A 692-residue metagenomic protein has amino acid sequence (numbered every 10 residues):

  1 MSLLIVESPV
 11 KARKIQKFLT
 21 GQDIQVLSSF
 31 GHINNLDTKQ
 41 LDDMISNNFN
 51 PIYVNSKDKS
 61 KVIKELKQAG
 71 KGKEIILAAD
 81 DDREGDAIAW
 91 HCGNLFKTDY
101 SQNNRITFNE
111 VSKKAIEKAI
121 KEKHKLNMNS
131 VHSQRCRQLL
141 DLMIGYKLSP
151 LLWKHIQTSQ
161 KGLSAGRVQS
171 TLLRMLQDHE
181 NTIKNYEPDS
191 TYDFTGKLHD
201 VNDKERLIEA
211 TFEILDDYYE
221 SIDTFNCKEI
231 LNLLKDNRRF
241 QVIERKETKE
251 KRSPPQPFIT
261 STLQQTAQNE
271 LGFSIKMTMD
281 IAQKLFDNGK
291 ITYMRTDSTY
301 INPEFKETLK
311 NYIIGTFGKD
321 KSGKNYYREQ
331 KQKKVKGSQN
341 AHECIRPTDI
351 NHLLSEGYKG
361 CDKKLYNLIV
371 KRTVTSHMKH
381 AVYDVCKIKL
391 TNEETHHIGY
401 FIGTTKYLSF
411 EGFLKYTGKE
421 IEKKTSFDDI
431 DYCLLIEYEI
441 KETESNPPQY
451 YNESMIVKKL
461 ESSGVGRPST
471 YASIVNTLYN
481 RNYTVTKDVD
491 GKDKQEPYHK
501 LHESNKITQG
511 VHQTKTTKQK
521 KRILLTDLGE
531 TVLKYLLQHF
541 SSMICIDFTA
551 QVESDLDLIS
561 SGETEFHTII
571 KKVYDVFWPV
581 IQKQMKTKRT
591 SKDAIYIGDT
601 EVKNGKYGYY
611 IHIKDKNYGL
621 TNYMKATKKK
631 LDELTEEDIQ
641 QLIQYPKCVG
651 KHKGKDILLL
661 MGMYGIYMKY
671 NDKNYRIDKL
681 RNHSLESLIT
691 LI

Functional and structural regions predicted by a protein language model:
M1, D80-D81, S159-G162, E247-Q256 (+3 more regions): Conserved short loop/turn motifs at secondary-structure junctions
M1-L152, T171, T224-K228, R328 (+3 more regions): Intrinsically disordered, low-complexity regulatory segments
S2-L3, K17, G70-K73, L95 (+3 more regions): Basic, low-complexity terminal or inter-domain segments flanking catalytic cores
I52, A79-D81, D99-N104, K123-V131 (+6 more regions): Short, polar/flexible loop-turn hinges at active-site or ligand-entry regions and domain interfaces
H155-S164, L176-T224, E270, S376: C-terminal helical "lid" subdomain and adjoining coupling/linker elements of P-loop NTPases
Y219-Q256, D428-D431: Metal- or metallocofactor-binding catalytic centers and their adjacent structured scaffolds across diverse enzyme
V242-R245, S253-A267, T292-T296, P447-K459 (+1 more regions): Short acidic, hydrophobic short linear motifs in intrinsically disordered regions
